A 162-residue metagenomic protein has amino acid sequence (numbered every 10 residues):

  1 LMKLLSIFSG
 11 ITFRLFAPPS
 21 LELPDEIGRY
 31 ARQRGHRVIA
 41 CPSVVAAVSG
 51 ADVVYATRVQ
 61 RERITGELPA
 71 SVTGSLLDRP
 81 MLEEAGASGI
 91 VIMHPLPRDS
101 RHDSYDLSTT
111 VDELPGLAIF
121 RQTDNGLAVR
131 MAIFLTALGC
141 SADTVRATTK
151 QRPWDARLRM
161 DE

Functional and structural regions predicted by a protein language model:
L1-T57: Glycine-rich phosphate/diphosphate-binding loop of Rossmann-like nucleotide-binding domains
S6-S9, R79-G89, D112-L114: Short, conserved loop/helix-junction motifs that constitute active-site signature segments in enzyme catalytic cores
P24, S75, G126-R130: Generic structural signal for well-ordered, non-membrane alpha-helical segments in soluble metabolic enzymes
A31-R37, E67-V72, D99: Short, flexible loop segments at the rims of nucleotide/cofactor-binding pockets, characterized by
S43-A47, T73-A85: A short, acidic, amphipathic alpha-helical segment used as a generic capping/interface helix at domain edges
D52, R58-E62, P97: Short glycine-/small-residue-rich Rossmann-like dinucleotide-binding loops
R58-L76: Glycine/threonine-rich flexible loop motifs
A87-D161: Adenosine-phosphate binding glycine-rich loop
